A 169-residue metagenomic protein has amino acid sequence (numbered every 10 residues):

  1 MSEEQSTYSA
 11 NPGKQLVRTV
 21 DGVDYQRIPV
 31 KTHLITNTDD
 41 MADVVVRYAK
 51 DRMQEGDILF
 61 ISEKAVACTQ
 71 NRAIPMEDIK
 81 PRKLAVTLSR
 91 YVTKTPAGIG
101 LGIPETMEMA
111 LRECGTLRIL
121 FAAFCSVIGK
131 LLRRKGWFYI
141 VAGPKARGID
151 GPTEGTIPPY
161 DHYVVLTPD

Functional and structural regions predicted by a protein language model:
S2-D169: N-terminal and secondary-structure boundary signal
